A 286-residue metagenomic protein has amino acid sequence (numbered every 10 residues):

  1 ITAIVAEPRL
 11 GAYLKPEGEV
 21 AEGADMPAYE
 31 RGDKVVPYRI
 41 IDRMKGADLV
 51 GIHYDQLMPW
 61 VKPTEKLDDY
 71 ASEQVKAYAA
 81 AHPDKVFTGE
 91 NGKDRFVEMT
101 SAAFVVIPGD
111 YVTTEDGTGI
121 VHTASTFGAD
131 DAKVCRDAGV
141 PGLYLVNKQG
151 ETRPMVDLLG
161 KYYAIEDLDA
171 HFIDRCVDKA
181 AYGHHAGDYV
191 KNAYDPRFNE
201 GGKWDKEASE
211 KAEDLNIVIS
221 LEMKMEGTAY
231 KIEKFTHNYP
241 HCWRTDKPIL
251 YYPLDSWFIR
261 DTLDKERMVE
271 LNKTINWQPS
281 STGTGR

Functional and structural regions predicted by a protein language model:
I1-R286: Non-cofactor substrate-recognition interfaces
